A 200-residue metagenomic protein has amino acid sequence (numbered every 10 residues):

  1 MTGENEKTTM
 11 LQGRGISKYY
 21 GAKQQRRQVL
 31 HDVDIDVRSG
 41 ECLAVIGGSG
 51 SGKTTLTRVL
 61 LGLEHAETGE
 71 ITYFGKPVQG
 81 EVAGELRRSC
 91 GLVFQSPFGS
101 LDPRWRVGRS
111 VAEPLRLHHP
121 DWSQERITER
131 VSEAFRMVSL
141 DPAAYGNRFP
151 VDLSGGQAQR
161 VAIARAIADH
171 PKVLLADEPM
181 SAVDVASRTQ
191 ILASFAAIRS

Functional and structural regions predicted by a protein language model:
I46-G48: The feature captures the beta-strand-to-loop junction immediately N-terminal to the Walker
L61: Helix-to-loop junction immediately C-terminal to a conserved catalytic motif
G69-V78, L86: Conserved ABC transporter NBD signature motif
F149-L153, Q157: Conserved ABC ATPase signature
I163, I191: Hydrophobic anchor residue at the start of the ABC signature
H170: Conserved catalytic motifs of ABC-family nucleotide-binding domains
L174-D177: Catalytic Walker B motif of ABC-type/P-loop ATPase nucleotide-binding domains
